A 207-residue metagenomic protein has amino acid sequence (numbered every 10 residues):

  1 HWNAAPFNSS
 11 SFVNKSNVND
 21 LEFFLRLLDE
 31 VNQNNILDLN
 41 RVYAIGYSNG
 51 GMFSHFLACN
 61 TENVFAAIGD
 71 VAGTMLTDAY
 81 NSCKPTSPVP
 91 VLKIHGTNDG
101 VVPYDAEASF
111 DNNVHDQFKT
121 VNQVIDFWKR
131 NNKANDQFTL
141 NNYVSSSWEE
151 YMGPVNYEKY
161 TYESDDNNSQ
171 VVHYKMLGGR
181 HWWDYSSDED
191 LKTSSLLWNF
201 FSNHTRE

Functional and structural regions predicted by a protein language model:
H1-Y43, F53-F56, N60, Y185: Serine-hydrolase catalytic machinery in alpha/beta-hydrolase-like enzymes
D20-L27, N49-L57, T61-V64, T120-V124 (+1 more regions): Stable alpha-helical elements in mature extracytoplasmic
Q33-V89: Primarily recognizes the serine-hydrolase "nucleophile elbow" in alpha/beta-hydrolase and SGNH/GDSL folds
T86-V91, N167-V171: Short, proline-enriched alpha-helix->beta-strand connector loops that line the catalytic pocket of alpha/beta-hydrolase
K93-H95, D99: Short beta-strand/loop motif that positions the catalytic acidic residue of the alpha/beta-hydrolase fold
D99-V102, H181-W183: Acidic catalytic loop of the alpha/beta-hydrolase fold
G100-D111, Q117-T120: Conserved alpha/beta-hydrolase "acid-adjacent" motif
K129-E207: Alpha/beta-hydrolase-fold serine-hydrolase catalytic core, especially in secreted/extracellular enzymes
